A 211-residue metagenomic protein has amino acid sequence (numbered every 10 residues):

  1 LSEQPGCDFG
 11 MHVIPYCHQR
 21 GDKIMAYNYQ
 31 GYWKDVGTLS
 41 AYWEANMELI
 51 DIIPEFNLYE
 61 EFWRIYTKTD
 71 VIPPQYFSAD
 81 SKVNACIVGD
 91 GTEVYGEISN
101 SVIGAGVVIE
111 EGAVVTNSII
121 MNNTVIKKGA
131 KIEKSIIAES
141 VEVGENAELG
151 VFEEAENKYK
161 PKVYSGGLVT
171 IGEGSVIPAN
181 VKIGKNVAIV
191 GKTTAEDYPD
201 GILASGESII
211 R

Functional and structural regions predicted by a protein language model:
S2-R211: Left-handed beta-helix
